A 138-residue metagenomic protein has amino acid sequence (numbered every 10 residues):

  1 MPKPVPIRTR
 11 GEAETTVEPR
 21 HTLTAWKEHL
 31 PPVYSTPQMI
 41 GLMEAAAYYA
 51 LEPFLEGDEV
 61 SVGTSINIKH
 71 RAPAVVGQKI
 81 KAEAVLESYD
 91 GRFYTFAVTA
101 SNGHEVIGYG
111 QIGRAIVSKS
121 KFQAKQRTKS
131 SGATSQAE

Functional and structural regions predicted by a protein language model:
M1-V5, E52-L55: Intrinsically disordered, low-complexity boundary segments flanking structured domains
P2-S35: Catalytic strand-loop segment that frames the active site of acyl-thioester-processing enzymes
T9-G11, V62-I66, Q78-A82, R92-Y94 (+1 more regions): A generic structural signal for short beta-strands and their flanking turns/coil linkers
E12-E18, K69, Q111-G113: Generic structural detector for well-ordered beta-strands
T36-I40: Conserved N-terminal beta-strand and adjoining loop/helix that marks the start of the Nudix/MutT-like hydrolase domain
G41-A45, Y49: Short, residue-level hotspots on alpha-helical faces of the histone-fold and other alpha-helical interaction modules
Y48-K81: Hydrophobic beta-strand-centered segment that forms part of the acyl-chain substrate-binding groove
V75-V76, L86-E138: HotDog/MaoC-like acyl-thioester-processing domains
